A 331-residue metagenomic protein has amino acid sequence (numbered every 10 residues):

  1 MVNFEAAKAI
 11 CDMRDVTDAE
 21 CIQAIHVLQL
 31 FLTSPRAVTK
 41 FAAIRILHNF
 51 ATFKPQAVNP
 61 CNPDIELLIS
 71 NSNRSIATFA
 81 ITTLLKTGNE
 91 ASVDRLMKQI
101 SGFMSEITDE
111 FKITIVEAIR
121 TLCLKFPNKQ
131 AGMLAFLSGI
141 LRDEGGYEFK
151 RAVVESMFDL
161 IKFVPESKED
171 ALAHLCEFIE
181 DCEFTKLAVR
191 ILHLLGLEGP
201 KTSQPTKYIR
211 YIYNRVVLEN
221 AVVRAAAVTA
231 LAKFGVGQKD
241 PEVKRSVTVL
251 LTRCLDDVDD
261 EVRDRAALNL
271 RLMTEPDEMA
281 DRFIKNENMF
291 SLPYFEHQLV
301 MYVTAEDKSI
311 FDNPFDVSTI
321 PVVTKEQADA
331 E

Functional and structural regions predicted by a protein language model:
M1, I119, A131, A135-L141 (+5 more regions): Extended repeat-based solenoid scaffolds, especially LRR ectodomains and other repeat-derived architectures
M1-R74, T82: Alpha-solenoid helical-repeat scaffolds
K8-D15, L32, R45-F53, I69 (+11 more regions): Hydrophobic residues within the alpha-helices of tandem HEAT/HEAT-like
A19-L32, Q56-I69, S75-I76, S92-I107 (+5 more regions): HEAT/HEAT-like alpha-solenoid repeats
P35-R36, S72-R74, I107-T108, G145-G146 (+3 more regions): Short inter-helical turns and helix N-cap capping residues of alpha-solenoid HEAT/ARM repeat scaffolds
I115: Switch/coupling sub-region of P-loop NTPases
E183, Q204-A226, L231-E331: Acidic, serine/threonine-rich low-complexity intrinsically disordered linkers/hinges in large eukaryotic
